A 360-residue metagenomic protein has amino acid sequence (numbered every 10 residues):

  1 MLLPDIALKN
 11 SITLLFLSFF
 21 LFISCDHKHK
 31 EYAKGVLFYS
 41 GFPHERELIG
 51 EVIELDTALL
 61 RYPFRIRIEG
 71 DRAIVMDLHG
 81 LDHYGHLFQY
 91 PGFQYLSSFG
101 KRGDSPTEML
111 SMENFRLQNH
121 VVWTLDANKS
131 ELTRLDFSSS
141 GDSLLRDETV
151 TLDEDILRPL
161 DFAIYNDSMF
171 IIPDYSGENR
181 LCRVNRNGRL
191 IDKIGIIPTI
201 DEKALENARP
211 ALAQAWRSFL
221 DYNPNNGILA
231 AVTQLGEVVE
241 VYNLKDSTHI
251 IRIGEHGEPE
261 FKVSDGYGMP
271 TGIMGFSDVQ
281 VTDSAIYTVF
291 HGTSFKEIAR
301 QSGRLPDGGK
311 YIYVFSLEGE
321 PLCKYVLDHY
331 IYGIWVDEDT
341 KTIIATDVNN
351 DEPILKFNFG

Functional and structural regions predicted by a protein language model:
F22-S24: C-terminal motif of bacterial Sec signal peptides marking the signal peptidase cleavage site
K34-R61, E320: A short helix->beta-strand "capping" segment at the edge of beta-propeller domains
F42, L48-D56, S97-E108, D147-D155 (+3 more regions): Surface-exposed loop and turn segments in beta-propeller and other repeat-based domains that flank or scaffold
V52-H83, A285-E297: Beta-strand-rich domains and repeat architectures in extracellular enzymes and scaffolds, especially beta-propellers
P63-R67, E113-L117, L160-N166, P210-N226 (+2 more regions): Structural signature of eukaryotic scaffold interfaces centered on beta-propeller domains
L87, R183-N185, S302-G319, N358: Beta-propeller blade signature
F137-S168, I172-P173: Asp-box/WD-like beta-propeller blade repeats and closely related beta-sheet repeat scaffolds
T288-D307, P353-F357: Short, conserved, GDST-rich strand-edge loop motifs in beta-rich repeat architectures
